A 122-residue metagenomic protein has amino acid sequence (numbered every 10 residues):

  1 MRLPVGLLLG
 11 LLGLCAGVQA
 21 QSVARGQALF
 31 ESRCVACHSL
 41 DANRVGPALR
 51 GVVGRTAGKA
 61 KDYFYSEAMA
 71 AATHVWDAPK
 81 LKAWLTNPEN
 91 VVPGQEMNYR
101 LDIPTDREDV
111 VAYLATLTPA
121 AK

Functional and structural regions predicted by a protein language model:
M1-P4: Positively charged n-region of N-terminal signal peptides that target proteins for export
G6-C15: Bacterial N-terminal signal peptides
C15-G17, Q21: N-terminal signal peptide c-region/cleavage motif recognized by signal peptidases
V18, R55-Y65: Short microdomains enriched in Cys/His and/or Lys/Arg
Q21-R44, L49: Sequence/structural segment immediately N-terminal to covalent heme-attachment motifs in c-type and related
V23, Q27, A42, H74 (+2 more regions): Solvent-exposed, acidic/flexible segments
D62-K82: Short Fe-S-cluster ligation motifs
D77-K122: C-terminal capping alpha-helices of c-type cytochrome domains
